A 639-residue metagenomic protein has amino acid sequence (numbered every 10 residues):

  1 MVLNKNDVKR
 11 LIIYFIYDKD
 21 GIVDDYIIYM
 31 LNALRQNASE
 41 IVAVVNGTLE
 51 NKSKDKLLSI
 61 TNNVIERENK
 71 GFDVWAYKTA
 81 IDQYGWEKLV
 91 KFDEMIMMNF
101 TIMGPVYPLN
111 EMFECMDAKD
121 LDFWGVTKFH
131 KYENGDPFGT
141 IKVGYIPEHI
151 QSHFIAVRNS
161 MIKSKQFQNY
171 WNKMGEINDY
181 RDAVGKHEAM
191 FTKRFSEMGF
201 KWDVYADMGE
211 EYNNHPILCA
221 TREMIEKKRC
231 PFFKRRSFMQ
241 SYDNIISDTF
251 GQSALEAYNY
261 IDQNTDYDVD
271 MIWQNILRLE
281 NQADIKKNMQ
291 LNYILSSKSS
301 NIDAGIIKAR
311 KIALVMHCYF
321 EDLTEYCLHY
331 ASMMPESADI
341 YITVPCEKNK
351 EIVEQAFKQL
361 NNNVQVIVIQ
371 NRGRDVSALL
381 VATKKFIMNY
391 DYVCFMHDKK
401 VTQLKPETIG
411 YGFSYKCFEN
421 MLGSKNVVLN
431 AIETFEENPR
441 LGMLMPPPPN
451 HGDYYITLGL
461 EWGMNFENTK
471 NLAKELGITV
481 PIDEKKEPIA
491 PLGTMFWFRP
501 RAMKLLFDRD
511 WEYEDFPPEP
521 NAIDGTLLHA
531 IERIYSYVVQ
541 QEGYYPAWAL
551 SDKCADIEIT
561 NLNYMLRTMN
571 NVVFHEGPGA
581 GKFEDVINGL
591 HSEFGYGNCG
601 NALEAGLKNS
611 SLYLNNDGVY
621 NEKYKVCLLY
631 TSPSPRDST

Functional and structural regions predicted by a protein language model:
M1-K625: ER/Golgi luminal nucleotide-sugar-dependent glycosyltransferases, focusing on the catalytic module
C627-D637: Conserved small/polar residues in nucleotide/adenosyl-binding loops
